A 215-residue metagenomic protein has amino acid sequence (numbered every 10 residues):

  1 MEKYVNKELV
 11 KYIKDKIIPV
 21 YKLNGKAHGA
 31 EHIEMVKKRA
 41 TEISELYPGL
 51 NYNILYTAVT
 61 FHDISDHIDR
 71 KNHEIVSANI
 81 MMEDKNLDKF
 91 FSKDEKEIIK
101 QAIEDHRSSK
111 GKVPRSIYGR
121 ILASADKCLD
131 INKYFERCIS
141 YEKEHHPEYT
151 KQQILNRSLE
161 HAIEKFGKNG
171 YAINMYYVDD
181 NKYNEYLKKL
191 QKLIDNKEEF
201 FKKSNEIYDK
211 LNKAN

Functional and structural regions predicted by a protein language model:
M1-P19: Short alpha-helical hairpin
K3, K22-P48, F61, K110-N215: Divalent metal-dependent phosphate-bond-processing catalytic cores, especially two-metal-ion Mg2+/Mn2+ enzymes that act
V36-K37, N72-L87: An active-site-proximal "capping" alpha-helix that borders the catalytic cofactor pocket
Y47, N86-S92: Inter-helical turn/loop segments and adjacent helix faces that build the functional surface of alpha-helical bundle
Y52-H73, S77, I98-R107: His-Asp-centered metal-binding catalytic motifs of divalent-metal-dependent phosphohydrolases/nucleases
E95: Active-site- or binding-pocket-proximal scaffold segments within functional domains
